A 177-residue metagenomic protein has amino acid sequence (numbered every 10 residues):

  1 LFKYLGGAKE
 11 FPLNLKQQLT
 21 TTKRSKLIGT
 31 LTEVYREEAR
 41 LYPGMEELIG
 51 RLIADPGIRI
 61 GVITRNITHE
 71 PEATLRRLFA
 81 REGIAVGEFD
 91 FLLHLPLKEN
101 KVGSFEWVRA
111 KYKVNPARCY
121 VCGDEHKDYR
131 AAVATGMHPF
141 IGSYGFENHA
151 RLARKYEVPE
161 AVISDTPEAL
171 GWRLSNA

Functional and structural regions predicted by a protein language model:
L1-T21: Active-site neighborhood of HAD-like aspartate-dependent phosphohydrolases
F2-K9, T68, E72, R76: An amphipathic alpha-helix signature
Q18-T32, I58, G83-D90: Short, basic/glycine-rich phosphate-binding loops at helix/coil junctions that contact nucleotide phosphates
E33-V62, E72-A73, V102-G103: Short, acidic loop-to-helix structural element flanking the phosphoryl-transfer center in phosphate-processing enzymes
I67, A73-A177: Asp-based, Mg2+/Mn2+-dependent phosphohydrolase catalytic module
